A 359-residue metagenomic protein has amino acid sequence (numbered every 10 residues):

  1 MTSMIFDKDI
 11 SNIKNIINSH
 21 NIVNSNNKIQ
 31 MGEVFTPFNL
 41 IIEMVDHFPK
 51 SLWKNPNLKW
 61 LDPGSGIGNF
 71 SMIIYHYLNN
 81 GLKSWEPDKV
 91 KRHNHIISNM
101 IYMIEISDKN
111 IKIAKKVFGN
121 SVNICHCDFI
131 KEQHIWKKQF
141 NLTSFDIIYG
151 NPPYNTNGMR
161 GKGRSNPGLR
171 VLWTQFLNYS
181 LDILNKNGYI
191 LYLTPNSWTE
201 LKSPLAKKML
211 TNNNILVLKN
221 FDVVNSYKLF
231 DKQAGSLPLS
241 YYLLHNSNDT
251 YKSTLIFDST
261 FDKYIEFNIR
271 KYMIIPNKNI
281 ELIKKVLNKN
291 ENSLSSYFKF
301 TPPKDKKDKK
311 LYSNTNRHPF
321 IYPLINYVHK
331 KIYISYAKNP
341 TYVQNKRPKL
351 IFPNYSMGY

Functional and structural regions predicted by a protein language model:
M1-D9, W60, S65, G150-P152 (+1 more regions): Non-catalytic DNA-recognition/assembly elements of restriction-modification systems
M1-N57, F70-M72: S-adenosyl-L-methionine
I29-Q30, T36, L40, S65-M72 (+5 more regions): Signature of N6-adenine DNA methyltransferases within the class I
P37-E43, H47-Q133: Conserved S-adenosyl-L-methionine
L58, D146, K349: Conserved acidic residues
V90, K228-L229, A337-T341: Generic recognition of flexible, low-complexity loop/linker segments
I97, L237-S240, P348: Residues that flank catalytic or metal-binding motifs in active/ligand-binding sites
E281-Y359: Polybasic, glycine- and aromatic-enriched phosphate-binding surface used to engage nucleic acids
